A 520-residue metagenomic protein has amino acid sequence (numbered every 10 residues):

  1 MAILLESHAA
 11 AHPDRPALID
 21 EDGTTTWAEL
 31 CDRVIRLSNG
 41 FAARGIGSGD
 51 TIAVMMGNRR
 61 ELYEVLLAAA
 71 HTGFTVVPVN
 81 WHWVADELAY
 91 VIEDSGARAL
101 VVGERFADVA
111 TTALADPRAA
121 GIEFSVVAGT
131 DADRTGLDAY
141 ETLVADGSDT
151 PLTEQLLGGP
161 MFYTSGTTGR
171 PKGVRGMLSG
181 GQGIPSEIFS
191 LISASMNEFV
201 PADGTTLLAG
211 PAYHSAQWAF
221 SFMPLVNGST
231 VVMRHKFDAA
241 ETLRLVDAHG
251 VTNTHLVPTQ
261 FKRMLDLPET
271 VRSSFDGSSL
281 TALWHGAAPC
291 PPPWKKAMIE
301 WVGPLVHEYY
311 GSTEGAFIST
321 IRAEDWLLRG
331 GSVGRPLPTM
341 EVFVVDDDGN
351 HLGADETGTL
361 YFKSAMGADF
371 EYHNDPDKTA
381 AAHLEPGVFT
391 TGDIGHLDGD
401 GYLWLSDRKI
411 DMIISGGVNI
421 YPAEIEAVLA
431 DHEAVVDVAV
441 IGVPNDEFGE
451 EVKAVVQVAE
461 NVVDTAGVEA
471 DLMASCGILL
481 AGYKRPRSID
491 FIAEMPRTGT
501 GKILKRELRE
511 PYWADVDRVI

Functional and structural regions predicted by a protein language model:
E6, A43-R44, L67, H71-S148 (+2 more regions): Structural core segment of the AMP-binding/adenylate-forming
E6, D14-R59, Y63, V84-A89: Conserved AMP-binding/adenylate-forming core of the ANL superfamily
S38, T51, G57-V77, W81-A85 (+4 more regions): A short helix-loop-beta submotif of the ANL/AMP-binding
F41-I46, S148-L157, M161-L207: Conserved adenylate-forming
W83, A89, L100-V102, R244 (+8 more regions): AMP-binding/adenylate-forming catalytic core of the ANL superfamily
P160-G166, V226, V251-L256, E269-R329 (+2 more regions): Gly/Ser/Thr-rich phosphate-binding loop
Y163, G349, L480, I492-Y512: Flexible lysine-rich "adenylation lid" loop at the C-terminal edge of ANL adenylation domains
Q182-T205, A209, Y213-N253, L267: Conserved AMP-binding/adenylation subdomain of ANL enzymes
